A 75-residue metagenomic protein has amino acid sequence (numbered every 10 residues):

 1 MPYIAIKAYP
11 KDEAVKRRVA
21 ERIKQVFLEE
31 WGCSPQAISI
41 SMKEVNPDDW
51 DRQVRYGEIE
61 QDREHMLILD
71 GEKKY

Functional and structural regions predicted by a protein language model:
P2-Y75: A domain-level signal for the structural core that forms small-molecule/cofactor-binding pockets and catalytic centers
